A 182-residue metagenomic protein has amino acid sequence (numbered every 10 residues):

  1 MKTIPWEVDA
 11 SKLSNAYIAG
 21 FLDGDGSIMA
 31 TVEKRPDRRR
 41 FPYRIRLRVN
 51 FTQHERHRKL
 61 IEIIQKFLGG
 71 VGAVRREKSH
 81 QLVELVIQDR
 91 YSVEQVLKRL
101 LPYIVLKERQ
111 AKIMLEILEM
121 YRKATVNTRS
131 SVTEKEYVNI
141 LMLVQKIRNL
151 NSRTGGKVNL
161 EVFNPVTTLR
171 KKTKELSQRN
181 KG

Functional and structural regions predicted by a protein language model:
M1-G182: Sequence-level preference for short, compositionally simple segments enriched in small aliphatic or small polar residues
